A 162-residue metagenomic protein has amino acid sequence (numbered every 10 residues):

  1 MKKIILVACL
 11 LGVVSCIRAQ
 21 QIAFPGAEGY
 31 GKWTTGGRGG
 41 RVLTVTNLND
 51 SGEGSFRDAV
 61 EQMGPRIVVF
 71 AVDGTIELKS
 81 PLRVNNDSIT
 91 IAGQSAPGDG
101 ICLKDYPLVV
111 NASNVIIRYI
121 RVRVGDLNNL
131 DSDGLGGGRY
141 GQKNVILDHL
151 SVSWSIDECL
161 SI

Functional and structural regions predicted by a protein language model:
M1-Q20: Bacterial Sec-dependent N-terminal signal peptides
A23-V68: Acidic Gly/Asp/Thr-rich repetitive segments characteristic of extracellular carbohydrate-active and adhesion proteins
N49-S51, D73-T75, S95-G98: Acidic glycine-/aspartate-rich tracts in secreted/extracellular proteins
R57-G64, T75-T90, D99-Y119, V124-Q142 (+1 more regions): Extracellular beta-strand-rich solenoid/capping regions of secreted or surface-exposed proteins that bind or remodel
N144, D148: A surface/extracellular/periplasmic glyco- and lipid-processing/surface-interacting theme
H149-S151, I156-I162: Active-site cradle of extracellular carbohydrate-active enzymes
